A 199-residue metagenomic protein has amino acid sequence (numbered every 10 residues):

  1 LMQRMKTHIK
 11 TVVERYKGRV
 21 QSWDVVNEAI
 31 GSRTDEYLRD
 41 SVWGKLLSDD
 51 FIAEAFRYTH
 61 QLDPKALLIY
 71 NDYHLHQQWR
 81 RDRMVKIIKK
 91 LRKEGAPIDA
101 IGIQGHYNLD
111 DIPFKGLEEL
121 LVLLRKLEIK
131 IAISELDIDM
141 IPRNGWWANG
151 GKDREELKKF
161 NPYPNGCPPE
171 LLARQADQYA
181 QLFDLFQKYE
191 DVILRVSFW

Functional and structural regions predicted by a protein language model:
L1-T11, D153-G166: Active-site-adjacent "subsite" loops/lids of carbohydrate-active enzymes
L1-V20, V25-K65, D72-V85, D111-E119: Active-site cleft segment of glycoside hydrolase catalytic domains centered on the general acid/base Glu
E14-K17, K93-G95, K126, E190: Alpha-helix termination/capping residues and helix-transition junctions
V20, I98, V192-I193: Core-facing hydrophobic residues within beta-strands of well-ordered domains
W23, I101, V196: Divalent metal-coordination and catalytic microenvironments
N27, L62-D72, V85-L109, E118-P164: Aromatic- and acid-rich polysaccharide-binding/catalytic face of secreted or lumenal carbohydrate-active enzymes
L171-W199: Substrate-binding cleft of secreted/luminal carbohydrate-active enzymes
